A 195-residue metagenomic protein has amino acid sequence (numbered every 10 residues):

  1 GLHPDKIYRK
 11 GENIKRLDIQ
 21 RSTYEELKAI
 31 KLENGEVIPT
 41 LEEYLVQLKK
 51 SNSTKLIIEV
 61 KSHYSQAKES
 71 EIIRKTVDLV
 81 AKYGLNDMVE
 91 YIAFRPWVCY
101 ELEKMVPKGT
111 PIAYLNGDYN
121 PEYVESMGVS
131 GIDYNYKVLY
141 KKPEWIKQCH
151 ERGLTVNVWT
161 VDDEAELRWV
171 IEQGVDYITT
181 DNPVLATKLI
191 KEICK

Functional and structural regions predicted by a protein language model:
G1-S53, K61, C194: An active-site metal/cofactor-coordinating segment within enzyme catalytic domains
E43, L48-K195: Short loop-to-alpha-helix "cap/lid" segments that border enzyme active sites across diverse enzyme classes
